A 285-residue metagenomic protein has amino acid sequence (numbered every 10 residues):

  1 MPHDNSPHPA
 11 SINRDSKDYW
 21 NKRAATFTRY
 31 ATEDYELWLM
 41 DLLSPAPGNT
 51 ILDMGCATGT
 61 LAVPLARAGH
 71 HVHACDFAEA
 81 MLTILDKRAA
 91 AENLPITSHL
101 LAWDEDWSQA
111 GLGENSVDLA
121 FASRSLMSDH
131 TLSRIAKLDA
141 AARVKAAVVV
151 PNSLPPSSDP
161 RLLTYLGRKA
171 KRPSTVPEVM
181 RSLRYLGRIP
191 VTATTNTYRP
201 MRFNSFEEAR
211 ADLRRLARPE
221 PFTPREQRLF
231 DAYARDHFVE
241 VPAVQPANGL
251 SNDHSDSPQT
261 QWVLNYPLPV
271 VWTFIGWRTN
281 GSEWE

Functional and structural regions predicted by a protein language model:
M1-A46: Conserved class I S-adenosyl-L-methionine
G48-A57: Conserved class I S-adenosyl-L-methionine
T60-D106: Class I SAM-dependent methyltransferase SAM/SAH-binding core
V117-L132: A short SAM/SAH-binding and catalytic strip from SAM-dependent methyltransferases
L132-A147: A short glycine-rich, Lys/Arg-flanked "PGG" loop and its adjoining helix->strand segment in the class I
A147-K171: Conserved class I S-adenosyl-L-methionine
R172-G187: Short alpha-helix
V191-E285: Conserved Class I S-adenosyl-L-methionine
